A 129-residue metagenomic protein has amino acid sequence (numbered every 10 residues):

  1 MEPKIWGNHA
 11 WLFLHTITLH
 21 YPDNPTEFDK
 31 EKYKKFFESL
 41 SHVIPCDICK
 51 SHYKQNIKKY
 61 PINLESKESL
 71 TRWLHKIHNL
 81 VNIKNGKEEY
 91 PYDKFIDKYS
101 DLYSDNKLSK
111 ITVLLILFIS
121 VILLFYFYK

Functional and structural regions predicted by a protein language model:
M1-K129: Aromatic-rich, lipid-facing transmembrane alpha helices and their immediate juxtamembrane interface loops in integral
